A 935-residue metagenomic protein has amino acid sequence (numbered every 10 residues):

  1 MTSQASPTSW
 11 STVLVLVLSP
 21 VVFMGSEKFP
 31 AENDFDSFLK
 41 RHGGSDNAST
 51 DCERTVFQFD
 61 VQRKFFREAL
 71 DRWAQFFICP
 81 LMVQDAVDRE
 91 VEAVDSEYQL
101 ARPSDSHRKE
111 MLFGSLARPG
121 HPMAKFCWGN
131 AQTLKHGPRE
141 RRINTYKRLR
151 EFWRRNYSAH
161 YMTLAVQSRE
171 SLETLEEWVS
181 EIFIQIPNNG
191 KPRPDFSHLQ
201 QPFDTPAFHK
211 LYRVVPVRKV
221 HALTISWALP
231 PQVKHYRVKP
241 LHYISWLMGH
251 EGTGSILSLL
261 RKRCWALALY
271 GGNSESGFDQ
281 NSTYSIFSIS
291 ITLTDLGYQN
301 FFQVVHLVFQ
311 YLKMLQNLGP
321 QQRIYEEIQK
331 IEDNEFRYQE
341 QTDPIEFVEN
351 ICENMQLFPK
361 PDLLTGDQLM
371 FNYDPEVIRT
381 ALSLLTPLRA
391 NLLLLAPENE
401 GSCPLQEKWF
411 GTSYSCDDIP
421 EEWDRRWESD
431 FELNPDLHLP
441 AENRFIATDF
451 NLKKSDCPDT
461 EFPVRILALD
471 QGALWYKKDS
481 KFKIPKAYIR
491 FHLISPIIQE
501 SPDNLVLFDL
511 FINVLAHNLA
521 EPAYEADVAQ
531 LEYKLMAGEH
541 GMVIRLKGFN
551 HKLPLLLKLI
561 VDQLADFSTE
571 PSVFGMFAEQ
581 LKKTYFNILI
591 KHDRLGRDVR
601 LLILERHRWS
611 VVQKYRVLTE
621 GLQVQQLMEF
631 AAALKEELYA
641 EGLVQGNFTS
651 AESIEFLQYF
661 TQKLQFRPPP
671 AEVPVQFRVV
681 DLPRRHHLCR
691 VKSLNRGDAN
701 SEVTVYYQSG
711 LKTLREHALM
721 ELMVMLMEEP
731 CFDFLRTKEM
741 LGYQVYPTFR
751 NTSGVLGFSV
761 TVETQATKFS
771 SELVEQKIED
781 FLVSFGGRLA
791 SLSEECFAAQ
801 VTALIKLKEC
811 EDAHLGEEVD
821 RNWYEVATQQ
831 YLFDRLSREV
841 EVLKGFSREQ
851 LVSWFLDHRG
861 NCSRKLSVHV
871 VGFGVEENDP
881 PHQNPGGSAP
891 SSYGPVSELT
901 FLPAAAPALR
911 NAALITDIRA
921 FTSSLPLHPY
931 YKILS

Functional and structural regions predicted by a protein language model:
M1-E53, R63-S158, R169-V543, N550-Y639 (+2 more regions): Mature, solvent-exposed C-terminal subdomains and processed small-chain segments of exported/organellar
D60: Internal, well-ordered alpha/beta segment that forms a basic, Gly-enriched binding/recognition surface
